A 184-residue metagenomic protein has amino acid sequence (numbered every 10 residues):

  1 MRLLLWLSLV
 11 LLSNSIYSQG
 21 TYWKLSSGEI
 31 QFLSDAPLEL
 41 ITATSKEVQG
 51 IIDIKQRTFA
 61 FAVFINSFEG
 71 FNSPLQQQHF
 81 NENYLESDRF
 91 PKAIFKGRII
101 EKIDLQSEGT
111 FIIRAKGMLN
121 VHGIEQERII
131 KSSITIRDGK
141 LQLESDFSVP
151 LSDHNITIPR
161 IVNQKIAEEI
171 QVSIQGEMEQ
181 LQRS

Functional and structural regions predicted by a protein language model:
M1-L5: Positively charged n-region of N-terminal signal peptides that target proteins for export
S13-S15: N-terminal signal peptide c-region/cleavage motif recognized by signal peptidases
S18-S184: Low-complexity, acidic/polar, glycine-enriched regions of mature
